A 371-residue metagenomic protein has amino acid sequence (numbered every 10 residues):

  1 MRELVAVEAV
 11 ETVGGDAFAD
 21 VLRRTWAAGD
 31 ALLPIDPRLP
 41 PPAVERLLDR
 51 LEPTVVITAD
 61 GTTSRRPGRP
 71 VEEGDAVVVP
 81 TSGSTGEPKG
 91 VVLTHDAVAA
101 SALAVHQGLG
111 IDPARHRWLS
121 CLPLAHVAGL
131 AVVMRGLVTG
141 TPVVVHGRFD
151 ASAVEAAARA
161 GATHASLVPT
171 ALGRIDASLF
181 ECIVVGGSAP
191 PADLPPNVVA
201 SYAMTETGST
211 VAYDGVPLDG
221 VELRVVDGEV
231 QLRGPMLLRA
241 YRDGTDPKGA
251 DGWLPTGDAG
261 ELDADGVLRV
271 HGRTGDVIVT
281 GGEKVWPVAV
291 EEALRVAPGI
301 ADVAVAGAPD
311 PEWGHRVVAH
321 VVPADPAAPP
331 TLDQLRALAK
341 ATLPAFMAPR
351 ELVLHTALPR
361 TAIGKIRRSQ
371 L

Functional and structural regions predicted by a protein language model:
M1-L39, S120-P123: Conserved AMP-binding/adenylate-forming
E3-A9, V13, S64-P80, E87 (+1 more regions): Conserved pre-ATP/AMP-binding loop-to-beta segment of ANL
D16-P34, E45, V105-Q107, V127-T139: Hydrophobic alpha-helical segments in the ANL/AMP-binding
D49-I57, V91-G108, D112-R174, V199: AMP-binding/adenylate-forming
D75-G90, S188-A189, A203-E206: Conserved adenylation A10 loop of the ANL superfamily
A162-L167, A171-P217, E222-R224: Gly/Ser/Thr-rich phosphate-binding loop
P217, V226-D251, R273, T280-V285: Conserved ATP/PPi-binding loop(s) of AMP-dependent carboxylate-activating enzymes
G234, A259-M347, A357, G364-I366: AMP-binding/adenylate-forming catalytic core of the ANL superfamily
